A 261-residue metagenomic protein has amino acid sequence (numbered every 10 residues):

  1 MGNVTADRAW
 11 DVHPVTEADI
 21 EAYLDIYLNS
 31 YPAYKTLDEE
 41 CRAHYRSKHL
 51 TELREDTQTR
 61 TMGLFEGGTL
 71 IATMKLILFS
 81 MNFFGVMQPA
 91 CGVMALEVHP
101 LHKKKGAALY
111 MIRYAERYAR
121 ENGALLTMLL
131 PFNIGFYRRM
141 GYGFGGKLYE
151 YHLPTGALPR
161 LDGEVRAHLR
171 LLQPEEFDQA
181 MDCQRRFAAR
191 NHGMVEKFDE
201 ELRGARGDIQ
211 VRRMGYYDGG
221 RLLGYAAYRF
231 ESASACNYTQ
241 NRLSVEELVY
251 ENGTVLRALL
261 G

Functional and structural regions predicted by a protein language model:
G2-A72, L78, G85, G92 (+2 more regions): Short amphipathic alpha-helix that is part of the acyltransferase structural core
G63, A72, L76, H102 (+3 more regions): Hydrophobic alpha-helical bundles that form the membrane domains of multi-pass transporters
M74, Y142-G143, A226-Y228: Short hydrophobic beta-strand motif reused across regulatory alpha/beta modules
A95-V98, K104-R117, G253-G261: Conserved acetyl-CoA-binding loop-helix of GNAT-fold acetyltransferases
E121-L125, P131-Y149: Conserved active-site alpha-helix within GNAT-family acetyltransferase domains
L148-V249, G253-G261: Amide-forming acyltransferase catalytic core, primarily the GNAT-like/NAT-type and related acyltransferase folds
